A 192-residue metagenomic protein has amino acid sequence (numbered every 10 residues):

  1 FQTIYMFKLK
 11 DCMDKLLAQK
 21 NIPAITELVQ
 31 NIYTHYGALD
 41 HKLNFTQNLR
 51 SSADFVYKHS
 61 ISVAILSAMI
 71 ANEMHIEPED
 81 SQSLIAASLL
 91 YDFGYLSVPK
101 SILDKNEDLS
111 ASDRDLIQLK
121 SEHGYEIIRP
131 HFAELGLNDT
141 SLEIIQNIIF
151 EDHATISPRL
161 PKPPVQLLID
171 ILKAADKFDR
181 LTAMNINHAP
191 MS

Functional and structural regions predicted by a protein language model:
F1-Q118, Y125-S141, F150, L160-K162: Acidic/His-rich, divalent-metal-binding segments that scaffold phosphate/diphosphate chemistry
S62, H123, D170-K173: Charged catalytic carboxylate motif
S88, R129-A174, D179, A183-M191: Histidine/acidic-rich helix-loop-helix segments that form or flank divalent-metal centers in metalloenzyme catalytic
